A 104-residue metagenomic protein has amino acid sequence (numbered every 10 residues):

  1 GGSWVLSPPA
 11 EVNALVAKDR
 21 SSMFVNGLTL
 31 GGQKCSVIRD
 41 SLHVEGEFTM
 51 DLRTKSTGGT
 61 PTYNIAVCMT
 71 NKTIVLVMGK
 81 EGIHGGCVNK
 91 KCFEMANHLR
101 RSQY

Functional and structural regions predicted by a protein language model:
G1-Y104: Non-catalytic interaction/Regulatory regions outside core domains
